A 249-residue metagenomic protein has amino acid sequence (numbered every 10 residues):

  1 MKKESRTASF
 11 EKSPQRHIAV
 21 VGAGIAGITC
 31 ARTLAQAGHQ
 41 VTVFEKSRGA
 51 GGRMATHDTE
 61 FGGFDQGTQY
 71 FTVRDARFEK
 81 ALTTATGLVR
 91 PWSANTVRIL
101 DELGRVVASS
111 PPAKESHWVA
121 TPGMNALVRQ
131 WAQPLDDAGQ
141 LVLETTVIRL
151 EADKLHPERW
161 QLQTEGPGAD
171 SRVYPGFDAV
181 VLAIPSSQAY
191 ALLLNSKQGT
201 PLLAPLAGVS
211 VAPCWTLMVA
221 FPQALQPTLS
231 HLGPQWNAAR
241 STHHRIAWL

Functional and structural regions predicted by a protein language model:
M1-I18, Q36: Extreme N-terminal leader/targeting segments of oxidoreductases
R16-F44: N-terminal Rossmann-like FAD-binding beta1-loop-alpha1 element of flavoenzymes
T33, T56-R98: N-terminal FAD cofactor-binding segment of flavoenzymes
A35-E60: Glycine-rich FAD pyrophosphate-binding loop
G51, T59-E60, F64, S171-P234: Central helical "cap/lid" subdomain
Y70-R74, V106-Q133: Short beta-strand to alpha-helix junction loop
L143-W160: A conserved short coil-to-beta-strand element within the FAD-binding core of flavoproteins
T228-L249: Anionic-ligand binding region
